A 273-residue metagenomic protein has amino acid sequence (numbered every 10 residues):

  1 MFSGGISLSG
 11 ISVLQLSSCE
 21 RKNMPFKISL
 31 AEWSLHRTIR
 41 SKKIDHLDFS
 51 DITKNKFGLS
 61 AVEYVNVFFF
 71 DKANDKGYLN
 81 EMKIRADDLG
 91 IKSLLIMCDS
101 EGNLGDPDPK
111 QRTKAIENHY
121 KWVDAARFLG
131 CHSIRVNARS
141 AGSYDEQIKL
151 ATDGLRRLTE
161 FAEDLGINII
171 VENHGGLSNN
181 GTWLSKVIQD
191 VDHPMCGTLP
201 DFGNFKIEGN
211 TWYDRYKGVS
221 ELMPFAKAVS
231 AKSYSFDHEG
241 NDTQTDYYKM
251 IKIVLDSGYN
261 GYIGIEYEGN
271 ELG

Functional and structural regions predicted by a protein language model:
M1-F128, E146-K149, R156, E163 (+3 more regions): N-terminal pre-domain/capping segments
C19, D246-I263: P-loop/Walker A phosphate-binding loop and immediately adjacent motor/lid segment at beta-alpha junctions
L30-S34, Y64-N66, S93-S100, V136-A138 (+4 more regions): A cross-domain feature marking catalytic cores of carbohydrate-active enzymes and several ubiquitous metabolic/repair
R37-K42, V65-G77, N103-P107, S140-E146 (+4 more regions): Acidic-and-aromatic substrate-binding clefts and catalytic sites of carbohydrate-active enzymes
F57, P224-A226, G258: Structural motif
S60-A61, S93, S133, A228 (+1 more regions): Residues at the N-termini of beta-strands
A61-V62, T152, R156-K252: Acidic/histidine-rich catalytic cores of soluble enzymes
V123-E146, L165-H174, S178, G264-I265: Active-site groove signature of glycoside hydrolases
